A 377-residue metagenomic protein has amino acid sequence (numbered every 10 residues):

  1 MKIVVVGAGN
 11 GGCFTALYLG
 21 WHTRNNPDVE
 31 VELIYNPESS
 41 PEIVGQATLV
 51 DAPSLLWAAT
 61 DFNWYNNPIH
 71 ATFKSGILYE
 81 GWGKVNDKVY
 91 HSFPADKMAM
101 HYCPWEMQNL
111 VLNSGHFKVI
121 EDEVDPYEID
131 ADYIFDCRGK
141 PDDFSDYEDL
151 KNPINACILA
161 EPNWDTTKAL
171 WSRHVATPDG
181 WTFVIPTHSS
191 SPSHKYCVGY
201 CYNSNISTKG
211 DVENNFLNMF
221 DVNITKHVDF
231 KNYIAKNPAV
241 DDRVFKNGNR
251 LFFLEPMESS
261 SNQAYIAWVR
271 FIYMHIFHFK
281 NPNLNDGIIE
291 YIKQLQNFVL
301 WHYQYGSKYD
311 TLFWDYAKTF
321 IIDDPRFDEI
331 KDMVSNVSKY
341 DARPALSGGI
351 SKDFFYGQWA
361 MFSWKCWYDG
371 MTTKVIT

Functional and structural regions predicted by a protein language model:
M1-G11: Beta1/beta-strand and adjacent pyrophosphate-binding region of the FAD-binding site in flavoprotein oxidoreductases
L17, W21-N25, N113, P186 (+1 more regions): Short, well-ordered alpha-helices that flank and scaffold nucleotide-derived cofactor binding pockets
G20-V44: Glycine-rich FAD pyrophosphate-binding loop
E38-V89: N-terminal FAD cofactor-binding segment of flavoenzymes
A47, S92-N113, C137, S204-S207: Short beta-strand to alpha-helix junction loop
S114-F216, F220: Predominantly flavin-linked oxidoreductase catalytic cores and closely associated redox partners
H188, Y202-Y305: FAD/FMN-dependent oxidoreductases across multiple families
H278-T377: Long, low-complexity C-terminal extensions of enzymes
